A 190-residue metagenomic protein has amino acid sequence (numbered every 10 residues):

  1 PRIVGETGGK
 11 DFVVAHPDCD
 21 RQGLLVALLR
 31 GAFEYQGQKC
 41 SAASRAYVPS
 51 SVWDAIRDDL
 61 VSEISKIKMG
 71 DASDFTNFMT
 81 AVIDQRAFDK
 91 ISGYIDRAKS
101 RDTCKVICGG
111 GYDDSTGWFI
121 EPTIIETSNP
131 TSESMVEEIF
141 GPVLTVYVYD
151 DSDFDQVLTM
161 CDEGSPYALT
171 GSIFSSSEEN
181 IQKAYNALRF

Functional and structural regions predicted by a protein language model:
P1-P130, D151-E163, E179, A187-L188: ALDH superfamily catalytic-core signature
M135: Short, solvent-exposed loop/beta-turn-alpha elements that line the ligand-binding surface or hinge of extracytoplasmic
E138-I139: Short, surface-exposed loop/turn microsegments at beta-strand edges and helix-strand junctions
P142: Glycine-rich nucleotide-phosphate-binding loops and adjacent flexible coil segments
T145-Y147: Active-site donor-binding acidic/aromatic loop of nucleotide-activated sugar and phosphosugar transferases involved
A168-G171: Short active-site oxyanion
S176: Cofactor-binding loop segments of dinucleotide-utilizing enzymes, especially the Rossmann-like FAD- and NAD(P)+-binding
